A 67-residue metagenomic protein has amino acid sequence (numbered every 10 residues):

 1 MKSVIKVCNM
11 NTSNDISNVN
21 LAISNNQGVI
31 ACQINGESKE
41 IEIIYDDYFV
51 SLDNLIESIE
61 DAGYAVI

Functional and structural regions predicted by a protein language model:
M1-K2, I67: Absolute protein N-terminus
K6-D15: Short, surface-exposed ligand-recognition loops at beta-strand->loop->(often short) alpha-helix junctions that present
N18-I23, N54-D61: Short amphipathic alpha-helices in soluble, non-transmembrane regions that often serve as interface/regulatory elements
I23-N35: Short acidic amphipathic segments
I34, G63-I67: Conserved short beta-strand edge segments in small beta-sheet-based binding/regulatory domains
K39-I44: A generic structural motif
D46-V50: Helix N-cap motif at beta-to-alpha junctions
